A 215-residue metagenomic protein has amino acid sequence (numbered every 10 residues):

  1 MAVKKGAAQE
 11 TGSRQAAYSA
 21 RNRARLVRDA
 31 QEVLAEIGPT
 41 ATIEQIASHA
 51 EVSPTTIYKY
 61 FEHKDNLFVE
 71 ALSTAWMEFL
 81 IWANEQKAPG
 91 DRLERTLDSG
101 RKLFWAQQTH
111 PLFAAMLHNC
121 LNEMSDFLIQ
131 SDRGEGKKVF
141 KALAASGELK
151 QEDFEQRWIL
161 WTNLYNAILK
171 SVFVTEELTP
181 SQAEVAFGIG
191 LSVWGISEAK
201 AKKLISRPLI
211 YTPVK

Functional and structural regions predicted by a protein language model:
M1-Q9, K138-A145, K170, V174-K215: C-terminal peripheral helix-coil segments that are non-catalytic and often amphipathic
M1-T40, E44-H49, N66-V69: Basic, helix-initiating cap at the start of DNA-binding domains
R28, S73, L93-Q108, E155 (+2 more regions): Amphipathic alpha-helical segments that line or abut small-molecule/effector binding pockets and mediate allosteric
I43, S73-I81: Short, basic, alpha-helical segments at the C-terminal edge of helix-turn-helix-like DNA-binding modules
E51-F61: Short hydrophobic/aromatic patch on the recognition helix
E70, I81-M116: Hydrophobic alpha-helical connector segments
D98, L121-K170, G188: Amphipathic alpha-helical packing segments from all-alpha helical-bundle domains
K102-D126, R133-K141, K170, K202-L209: Amphipathic alpha-helical segments used for helix-helix packing
